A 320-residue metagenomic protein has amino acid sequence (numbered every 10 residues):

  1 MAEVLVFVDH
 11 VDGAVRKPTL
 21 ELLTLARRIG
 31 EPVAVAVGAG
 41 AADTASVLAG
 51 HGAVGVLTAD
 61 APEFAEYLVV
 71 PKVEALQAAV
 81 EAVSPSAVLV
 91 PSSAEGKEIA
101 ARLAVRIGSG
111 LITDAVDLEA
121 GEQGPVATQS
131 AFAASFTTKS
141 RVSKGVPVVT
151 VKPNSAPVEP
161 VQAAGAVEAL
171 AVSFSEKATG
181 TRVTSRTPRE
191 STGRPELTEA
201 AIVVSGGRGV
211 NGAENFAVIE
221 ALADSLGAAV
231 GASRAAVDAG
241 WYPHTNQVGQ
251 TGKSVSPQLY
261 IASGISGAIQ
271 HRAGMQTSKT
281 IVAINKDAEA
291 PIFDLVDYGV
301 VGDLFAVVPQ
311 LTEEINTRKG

Functional and structural regions predicted by a protein language model:
M1-G320: N-terminal glycine-rich FAD/FM-binding segment characteristic of electron-transfer flavoproteins
